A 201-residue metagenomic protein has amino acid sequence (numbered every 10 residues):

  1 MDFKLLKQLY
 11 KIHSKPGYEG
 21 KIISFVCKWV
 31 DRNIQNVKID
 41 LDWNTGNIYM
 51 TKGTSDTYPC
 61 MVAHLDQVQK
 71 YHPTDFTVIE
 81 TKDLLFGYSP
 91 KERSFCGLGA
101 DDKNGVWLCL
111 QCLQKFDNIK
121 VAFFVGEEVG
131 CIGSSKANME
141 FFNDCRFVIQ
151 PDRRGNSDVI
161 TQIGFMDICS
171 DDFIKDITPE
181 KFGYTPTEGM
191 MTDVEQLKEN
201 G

Functional and structural regions predicted by a protein language model:
M1-L5: N-terminal, Lys/Arg- and Ser/Thr-rich interaction peptides
Q8, I12-T57: A non-catalytic alpha/beta surface segment that caps or lines the substrate-entry region of metallo-dependent hydrolase
K11, I22, D31, T57-M61 (+3 more regions): N-terminal catalytic or cofactor-binding beta/alpha core of small enzyme domains
V26-I34, I177-K181, L197: Hydrophobic, Leu/Ile/Phe/Ala-enriched alpha-helical segments that form helix-helix packing faces
R32-D42, I79-E80, L84, E180-P186: Short secondary-structure junctions
T51-A100: Catalytic-core environment of secreted peptidases
T81-L84, D193, L197-G201: Short, intrinsically disordered, charge-balanced linker/junction segments flanking boundaries in proteins
E92-K175, K181-F182, P186-G189, D193-K198: Acidic/histidine-rich catalytic neighborhood of metal-dependent amide-processing enzymes
